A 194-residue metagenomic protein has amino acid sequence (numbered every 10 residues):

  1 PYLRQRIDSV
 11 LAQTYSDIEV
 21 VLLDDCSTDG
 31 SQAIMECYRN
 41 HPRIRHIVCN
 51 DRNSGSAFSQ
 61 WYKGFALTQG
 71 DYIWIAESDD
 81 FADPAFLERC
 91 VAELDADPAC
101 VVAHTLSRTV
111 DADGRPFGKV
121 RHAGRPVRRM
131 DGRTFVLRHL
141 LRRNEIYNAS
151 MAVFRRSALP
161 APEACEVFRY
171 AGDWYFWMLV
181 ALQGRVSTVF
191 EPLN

Functional and structural regions predicted by a protein language model:
P1-A12: Short, well-formed alpha-helical segments that are part of the catalytic scaffolds of diverse glycosyltransferases
Y2-R4, D29-C37, F81, A85: Acidic helix N-cap motif at the loop->helix transition within catalytic regions of sugar-transfer enzymes
L11-L22, G30, P42-H46: Short loop->beta transition adjacent to catalytic acidic/histidine clusters or analogous donor-positioning motifs
D24-A33, R52-S54, E77: A conserved acidic beta->alpha catalytic loop
N50-T68, F81: Glycine-rich, basic loop-to-helix element that forms the pyrophosphate-binding segment of sugar-nucleotide handling
A66, D83, T105, A123-N194: Conserved nucleotide-sugar donor-binding catalytic segment
I73: Short aromatic/hydrophobic "clamp" motif used to bind/position activated sugar donors
A85-K119: Conserved donor NDP-sugar-binding/catalytic core segment of glycosyltransferases
